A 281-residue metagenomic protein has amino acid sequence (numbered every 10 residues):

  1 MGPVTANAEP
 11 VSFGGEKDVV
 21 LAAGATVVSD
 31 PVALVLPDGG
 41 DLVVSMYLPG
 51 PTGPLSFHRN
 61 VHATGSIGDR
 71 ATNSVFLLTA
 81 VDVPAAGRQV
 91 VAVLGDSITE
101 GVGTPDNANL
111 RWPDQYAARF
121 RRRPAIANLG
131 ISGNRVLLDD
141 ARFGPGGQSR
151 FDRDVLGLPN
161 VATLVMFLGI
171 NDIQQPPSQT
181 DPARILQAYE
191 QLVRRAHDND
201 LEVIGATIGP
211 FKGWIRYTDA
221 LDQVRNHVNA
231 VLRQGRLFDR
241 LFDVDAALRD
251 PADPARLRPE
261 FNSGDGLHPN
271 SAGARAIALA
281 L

Functional and structural regions predicted by a protein language model:
M1-L94, E100-N107: N-terminal secretory targeting modules
L48, D69-L137, F143-G144, Q148-N160: Serine-esterase "nucleophile elbow" of acetyl-processing enzymes
V90-G95, T99, P124-G130, A162-F167 (+3 more regions): Structural recognition of the beta-strand scaffold that forms the well-ordered cores of secreted hydrolase catalytic
G101-G103, V136-L138, I173-S178, G213-R216 (+1 more regions): Extracytoplasmic/secreted cell-surface and envelope-processing proteins
G103-N107, P176-A188: Active-site cleft segment of glycoside hydrolase catalytic domains centered on the general acid/base Glu
G144, Q174, G209-L281: Catalytic His-Asp segment of secreted/periplasmic serine-dependent ester chemistry enzymes
Q148, I185, Y189, R225 (+1 more regions): Aromatic/hydrophobic pocket-lining residues that form the small-molecule binding cavity in soluble enzyme cores
Y189-D200: Surface-exposed amphipathic alpha-helices with a cationic face
